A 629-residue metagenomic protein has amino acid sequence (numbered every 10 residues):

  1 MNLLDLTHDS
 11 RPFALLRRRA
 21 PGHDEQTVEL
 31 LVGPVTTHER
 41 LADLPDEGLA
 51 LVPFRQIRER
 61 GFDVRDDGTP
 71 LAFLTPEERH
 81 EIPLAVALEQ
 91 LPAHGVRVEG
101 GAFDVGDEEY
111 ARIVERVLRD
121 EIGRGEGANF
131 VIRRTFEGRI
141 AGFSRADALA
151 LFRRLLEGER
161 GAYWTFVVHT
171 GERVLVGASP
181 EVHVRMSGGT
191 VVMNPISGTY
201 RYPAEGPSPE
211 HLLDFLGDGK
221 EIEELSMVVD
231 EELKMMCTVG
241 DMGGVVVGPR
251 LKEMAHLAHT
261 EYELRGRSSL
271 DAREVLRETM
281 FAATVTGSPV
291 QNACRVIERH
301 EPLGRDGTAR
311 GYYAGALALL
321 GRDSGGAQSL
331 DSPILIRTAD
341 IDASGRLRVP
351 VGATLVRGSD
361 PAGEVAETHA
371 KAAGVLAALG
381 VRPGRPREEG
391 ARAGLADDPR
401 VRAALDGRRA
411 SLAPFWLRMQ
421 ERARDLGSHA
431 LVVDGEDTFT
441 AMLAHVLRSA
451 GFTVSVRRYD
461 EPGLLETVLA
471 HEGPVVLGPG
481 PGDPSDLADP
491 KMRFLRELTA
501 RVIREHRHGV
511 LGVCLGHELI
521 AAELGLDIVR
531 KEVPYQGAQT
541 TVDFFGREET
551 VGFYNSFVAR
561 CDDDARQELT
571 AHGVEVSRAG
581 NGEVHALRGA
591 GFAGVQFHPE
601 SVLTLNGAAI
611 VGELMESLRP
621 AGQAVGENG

Functional and structural regions predicted by a protein language model:
R18-G22, V28-A146, G188, E221-E223 (+3 more regions): Non-catalytic accessory segments adjacent to catalytic cores
T27, D43-D46, R185-L257, D342-P386: Cytosolic ligand/metal-binding cores
H80-G101, R139, Y200, S208-E298 (+1 more regions): Contiguous alpha-helical scaffold segments within structured protein domains that host functional hotspots
R134-E223, G321-R348: An anion-binding catalytic pocket shared by soluble metabolic enzymes
E263-A396: Conserved hydrophobic core element of enzyme catalytic domains
G394-G427, E600-G629: Acyltransferase
H429-A430, D437-G512, L524, R619: Flexible gly/pro-rich beta->alpha loop and the following alpha-helix that scaffold active-site loops
F494-R504, G509-V513, H517-A609, E613 (+1 more regions): Pocket-forming structural segment of enzyme catalytic cores
